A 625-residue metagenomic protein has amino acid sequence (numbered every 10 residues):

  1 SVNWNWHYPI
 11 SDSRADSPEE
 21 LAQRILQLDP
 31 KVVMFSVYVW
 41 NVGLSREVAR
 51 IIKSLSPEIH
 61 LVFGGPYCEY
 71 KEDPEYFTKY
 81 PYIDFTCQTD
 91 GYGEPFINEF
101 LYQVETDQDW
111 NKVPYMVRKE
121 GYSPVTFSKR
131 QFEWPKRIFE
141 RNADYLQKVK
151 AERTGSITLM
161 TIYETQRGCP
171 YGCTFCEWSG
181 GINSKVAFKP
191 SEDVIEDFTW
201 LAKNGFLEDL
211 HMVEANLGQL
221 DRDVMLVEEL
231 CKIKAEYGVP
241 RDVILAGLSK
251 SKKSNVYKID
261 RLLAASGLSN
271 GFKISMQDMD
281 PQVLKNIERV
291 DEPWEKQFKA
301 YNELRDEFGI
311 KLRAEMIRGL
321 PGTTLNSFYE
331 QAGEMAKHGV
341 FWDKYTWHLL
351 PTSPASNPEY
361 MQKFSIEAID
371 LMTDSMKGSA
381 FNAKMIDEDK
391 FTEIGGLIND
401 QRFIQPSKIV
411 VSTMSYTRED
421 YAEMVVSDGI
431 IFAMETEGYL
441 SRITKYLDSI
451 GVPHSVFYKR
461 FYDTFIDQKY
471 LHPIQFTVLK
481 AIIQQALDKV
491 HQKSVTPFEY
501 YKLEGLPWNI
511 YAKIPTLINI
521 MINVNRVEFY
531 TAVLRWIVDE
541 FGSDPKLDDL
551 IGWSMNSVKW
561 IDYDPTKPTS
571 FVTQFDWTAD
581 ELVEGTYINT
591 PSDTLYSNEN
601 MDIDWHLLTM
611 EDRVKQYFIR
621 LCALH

Functional and structural regions predicted by a protein language model:
S1-I195, N204: Acidic, low-complexity intrinsically disordered segments
S11, Y67, A215-Q219, W347-S353: Short, solvent-exposed turn/loop segments enriched in Gly/Ser/Thr/Pro and often Arg
P18, A22-I25, K31, R402-H625: Radical SAM enzyme core and accessory elements
L21-R24, L44, V48, I52 (+6 more regions): A general structural detector for well-ordered alpha-helical segments in enzyme core domains, enriched
V32-M34, V62, F198, A202-V213 (+4 more regions): Conserved C-terminal portion of the radical SAM core fold that forms the substrate/S-adenosylmethionine-binding
S45-E47, E72-P74, D221-V224, V256-I259 (+3 more regions): A short acidic (Asp/Glu
P135-I310, R318-L320: Radical SAM [4Fe-4S] cluster-binding motif and immediate context
